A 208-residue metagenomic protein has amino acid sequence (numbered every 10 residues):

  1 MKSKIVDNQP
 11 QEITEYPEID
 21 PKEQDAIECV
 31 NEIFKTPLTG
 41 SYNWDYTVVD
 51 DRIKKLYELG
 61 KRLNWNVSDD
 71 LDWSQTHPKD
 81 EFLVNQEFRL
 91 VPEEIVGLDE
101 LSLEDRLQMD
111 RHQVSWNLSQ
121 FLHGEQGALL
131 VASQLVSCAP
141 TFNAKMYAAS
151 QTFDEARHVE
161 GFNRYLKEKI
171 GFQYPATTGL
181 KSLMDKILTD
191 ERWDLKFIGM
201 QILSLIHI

Functional and structural regions predicted by a protein language model:
M1-S133, S137-K145, E168-K169, P175 (+3 more regions): Terminal targeting/low-complexity segments that flank the catalytic cores of oxidoreductases
T141-G171: Carboxylate/His-rich catalytic cores and anion/metal-binding grooves
L183-I187: Long, K/E/R/D-enriched contiguous segments that form extended
H207-I208: Conserved small/polar residues in nucleotide/adenosyl-binding loops
